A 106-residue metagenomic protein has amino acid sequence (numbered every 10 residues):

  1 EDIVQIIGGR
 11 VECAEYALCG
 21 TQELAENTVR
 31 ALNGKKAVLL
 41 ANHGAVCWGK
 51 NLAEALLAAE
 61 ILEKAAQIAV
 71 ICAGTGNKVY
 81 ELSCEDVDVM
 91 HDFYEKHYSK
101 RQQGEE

Functional and structural regions predicted by a protein language model:
E1-E106: Glycine-rich flexible loops
